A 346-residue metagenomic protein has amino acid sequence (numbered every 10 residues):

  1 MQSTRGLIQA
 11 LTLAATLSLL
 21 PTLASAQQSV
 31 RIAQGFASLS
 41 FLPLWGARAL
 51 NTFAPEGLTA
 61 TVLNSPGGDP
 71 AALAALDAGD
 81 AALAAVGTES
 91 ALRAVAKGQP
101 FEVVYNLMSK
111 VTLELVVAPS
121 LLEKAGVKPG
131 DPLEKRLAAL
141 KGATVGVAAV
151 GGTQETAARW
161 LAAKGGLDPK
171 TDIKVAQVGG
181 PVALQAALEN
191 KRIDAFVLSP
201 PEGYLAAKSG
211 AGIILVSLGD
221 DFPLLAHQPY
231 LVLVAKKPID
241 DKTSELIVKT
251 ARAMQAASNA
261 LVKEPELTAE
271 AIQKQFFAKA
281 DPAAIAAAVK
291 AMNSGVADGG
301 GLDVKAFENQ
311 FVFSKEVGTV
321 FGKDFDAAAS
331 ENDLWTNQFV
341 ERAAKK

Functional and structural regions predicted by a protein language model:
M1-A10: Twin-arginine (Tat) signal peptide motif
Q9-L20: Bacterial N-terminal signal peptides
L20-A26: Sec/Tat signal peptide C-region and signal peptidase I cleavage site
Q27-D168, A176-V178, D194-P200, V216: Short, glycine-/small- and polar/acidic-enriched structural segments that line small-molecule recognition paths
A71-L73, A91, A183-A187, E202-G203 (+1 more regions): Short, hydrophobic alpha-helical packing/hinge segments within bilobed ligand-binding/sensory domains
V182-Q275: Pocket-lining segment of extracytoplasmic ligand-binding domains
D241-F321: Secondary-structure end/capping motifs
F311-K346: Conserved C-terminal helix/tail region of periplasmic/extracytoplasmic solute-binding proteins
